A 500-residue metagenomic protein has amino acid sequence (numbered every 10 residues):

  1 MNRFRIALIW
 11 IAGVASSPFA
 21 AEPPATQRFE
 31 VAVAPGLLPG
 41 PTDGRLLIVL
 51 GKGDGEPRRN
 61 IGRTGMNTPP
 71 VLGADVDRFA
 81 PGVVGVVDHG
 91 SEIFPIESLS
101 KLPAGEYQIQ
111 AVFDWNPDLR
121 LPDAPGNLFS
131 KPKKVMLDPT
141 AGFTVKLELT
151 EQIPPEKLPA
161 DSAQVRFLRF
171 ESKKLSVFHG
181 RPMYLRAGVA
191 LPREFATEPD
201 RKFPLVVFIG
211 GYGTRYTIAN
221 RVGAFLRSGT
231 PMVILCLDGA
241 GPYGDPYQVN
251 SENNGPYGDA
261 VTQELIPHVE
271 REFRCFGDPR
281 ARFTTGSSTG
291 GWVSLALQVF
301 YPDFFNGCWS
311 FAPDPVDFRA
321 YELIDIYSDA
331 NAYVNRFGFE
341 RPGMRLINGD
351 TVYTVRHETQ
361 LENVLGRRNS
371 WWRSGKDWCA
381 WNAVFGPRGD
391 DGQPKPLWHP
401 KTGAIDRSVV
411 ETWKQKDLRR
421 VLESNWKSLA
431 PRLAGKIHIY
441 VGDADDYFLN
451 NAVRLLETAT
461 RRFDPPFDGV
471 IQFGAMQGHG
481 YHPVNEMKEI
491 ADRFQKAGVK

Functional and structural regions predicted by a protein language model:
M1-R3: N-terminal secretory signal peptides that target proteins for export/translocation
R5-S17: Bacterial N-terminal signal peptides
S16, A21-E22, A190, K202: Selective for proline/serine-rich intrinsically disordered segments in cytosolic/nuclear regulatory regions
S17-F19, A32-P35, L149-K157: A short, compositionally biased domain-edge/stem linker segment
E22-P23, R461: Beta-rich accessory regions
P23-D54, F167-F170: Mature N-terminal segment immediately following signal peptide/propeptide cleavage in secreted/periplasmic
G51-K500: Non-catalytic cap/lid and distal C-terminal segments of serine-dependent acyl enzymes
